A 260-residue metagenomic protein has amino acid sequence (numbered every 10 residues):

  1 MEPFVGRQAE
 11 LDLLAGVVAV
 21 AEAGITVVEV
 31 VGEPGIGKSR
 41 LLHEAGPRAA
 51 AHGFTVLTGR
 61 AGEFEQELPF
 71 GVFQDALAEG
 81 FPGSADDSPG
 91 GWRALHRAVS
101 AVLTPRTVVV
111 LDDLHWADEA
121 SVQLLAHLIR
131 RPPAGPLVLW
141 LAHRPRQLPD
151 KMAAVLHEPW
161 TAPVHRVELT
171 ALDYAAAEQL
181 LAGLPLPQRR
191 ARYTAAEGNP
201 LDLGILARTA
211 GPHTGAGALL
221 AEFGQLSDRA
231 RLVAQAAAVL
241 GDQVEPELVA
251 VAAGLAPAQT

Functional and structural regions predicted by a protein language model:
M1-T260: Key residue(s) within conserved catalytic/signature motifs
